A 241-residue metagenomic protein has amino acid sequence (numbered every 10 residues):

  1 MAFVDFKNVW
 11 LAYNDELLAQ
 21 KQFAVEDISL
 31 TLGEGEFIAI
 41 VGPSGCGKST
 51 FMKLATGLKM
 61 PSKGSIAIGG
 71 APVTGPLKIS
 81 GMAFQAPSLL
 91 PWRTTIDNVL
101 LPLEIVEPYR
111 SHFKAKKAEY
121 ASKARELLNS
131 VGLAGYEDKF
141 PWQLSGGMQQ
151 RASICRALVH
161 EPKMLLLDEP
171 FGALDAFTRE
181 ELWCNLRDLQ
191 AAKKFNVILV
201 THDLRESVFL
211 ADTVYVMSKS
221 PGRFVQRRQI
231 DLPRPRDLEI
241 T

Functional and structural regions predicted by a protein language model:
V41-P43: The feature captures the beta-strand-to-loop junction immediately N-terminal to the Walker
T56: Helix-to-loop junction immediately C-terminal to a conserved catalytic motif
G64-P76: Conserved ABC transporter NBD signature motif
L100, E104-E107, H112-Y136, D188: Conserved ABC ATPase "signature" region
F140-L144, M148: Conserved ABC ATPase signature
V159-K163: A short, proline-enriched helix->beta-strand linker immediately N-terminal to the Walker B motif in ABC-type P-loop
L165-D168: Catalytic Walker B motif of ABC-type/P-loop ATPase nucleotide-binding domains
